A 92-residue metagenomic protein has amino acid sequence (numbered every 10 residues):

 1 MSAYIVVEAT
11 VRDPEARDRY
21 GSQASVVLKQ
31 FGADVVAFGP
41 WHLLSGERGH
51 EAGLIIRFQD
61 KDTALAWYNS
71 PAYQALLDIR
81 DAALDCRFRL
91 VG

Functional and structural regions predicted by a protein language model:
M1-A52, Q59-N69, G92: Short S/T/G/P-rich N-terminal loop/turn motif that feeds into the first structured element of a domain
E15, G46, I55, D78 (+1 more regions): Intrinsically disordered, low-complexity sequence elements enriched in Ser/Thr/Gly/Pro
K61-R89: C-terminal structural segments of small proteins and small subunits
